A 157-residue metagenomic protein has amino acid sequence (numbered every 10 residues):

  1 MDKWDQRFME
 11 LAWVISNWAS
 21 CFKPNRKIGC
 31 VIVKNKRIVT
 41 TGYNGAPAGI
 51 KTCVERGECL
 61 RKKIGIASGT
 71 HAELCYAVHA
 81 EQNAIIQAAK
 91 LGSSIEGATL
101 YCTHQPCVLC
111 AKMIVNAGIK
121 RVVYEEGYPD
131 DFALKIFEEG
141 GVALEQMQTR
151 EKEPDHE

Functional and structural regions predicted by a protein language model:
M1-E157: Zinc-dependent deaminase catalytic domain
